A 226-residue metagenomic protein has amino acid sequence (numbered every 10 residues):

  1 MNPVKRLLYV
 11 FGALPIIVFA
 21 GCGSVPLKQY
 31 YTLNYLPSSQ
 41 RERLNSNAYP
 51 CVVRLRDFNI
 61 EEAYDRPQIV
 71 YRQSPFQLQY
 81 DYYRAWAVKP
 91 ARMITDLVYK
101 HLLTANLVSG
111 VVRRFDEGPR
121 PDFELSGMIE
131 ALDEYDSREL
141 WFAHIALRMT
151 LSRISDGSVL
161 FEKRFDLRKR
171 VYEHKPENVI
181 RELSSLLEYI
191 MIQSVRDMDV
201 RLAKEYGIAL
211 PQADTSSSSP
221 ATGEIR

Functional and structural regions predicted by a protein language model:
M1-C22: Sec-dependent bacterial lipoprotein signal peptides
C22-R92, R201-R226: A structural "domain/chain start" motif
S24-E42, A105-D156, Y172, P220-R226: Surface-exposed short loop/turn segments
V52-D57, V70, E124-E130, H144-T150 (+1 more regions): Soluble periplasmic/extracytoplasmic beta-strand elements of cell-envelope proteins
Q77-A87, S155-R196: Short secondary-structure boundary motifs at beta->alpha junctions and helix caps
R84-N106: Structured, soluble extracytoplasmic/luminal domains of envelope-associated proteins
Y99, L103-L107, V195-D199, A203: Sec-exported extracytoplasmic/periplasmic mature domains
